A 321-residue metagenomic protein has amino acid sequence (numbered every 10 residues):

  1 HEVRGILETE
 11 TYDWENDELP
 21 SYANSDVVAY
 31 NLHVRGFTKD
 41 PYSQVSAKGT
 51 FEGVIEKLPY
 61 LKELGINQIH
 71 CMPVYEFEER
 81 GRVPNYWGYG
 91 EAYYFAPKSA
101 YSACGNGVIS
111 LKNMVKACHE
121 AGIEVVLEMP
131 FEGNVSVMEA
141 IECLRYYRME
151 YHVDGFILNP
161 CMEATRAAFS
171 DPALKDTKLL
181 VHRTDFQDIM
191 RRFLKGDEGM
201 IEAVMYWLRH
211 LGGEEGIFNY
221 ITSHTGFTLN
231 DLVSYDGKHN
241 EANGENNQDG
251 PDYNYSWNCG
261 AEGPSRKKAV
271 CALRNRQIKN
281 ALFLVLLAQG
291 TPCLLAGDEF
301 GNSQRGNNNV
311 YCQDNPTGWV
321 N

Functional and structural regions predicted by a protein language model:
H1-S99, V204, E215-L229, Y235-D252: N-terminal structural segment of carbohydrate-active enzymes
H1-Y30, R35, G49, E56-G65 (+4 more regions): Carbohydrate-interacting/catalytic domains
V28-Y30, I69-C71, V125-L127, F156 (+3 more regions): Hydrophobic faces of well-ordered beta-strands that scaffold small-molecule active sites in alpha/beta enzyme cores
V34, P73, L127-G133, P160-M162 (+1 more regions): A cross-domain feature marking catalytic cores of carbohydrate-active enzymes and several ubiquitous metabolic/repair
S43-T50, F77-E120, E124, G133-E150 (+2 more regions): Aromatic- and acidic-residue-enriched carbohydrate-binding clefts of CAZyme catalytic domains
P59-K62, K112-A121, R166-L174: Surface-exposed amphipathic alpha-helices with a cationic face
Y75-F77, A100, M129-G133, M162-A164 (+1 more regions): Active-site-proximal loop/turn and secondary-structure-junction residues that shape catalytic pockets, frequently
H152, A164-A296, N309-Q313: Conserved alpha/beta catalytic core and glycan-binding cleft of carbohydrate-active enzymes
